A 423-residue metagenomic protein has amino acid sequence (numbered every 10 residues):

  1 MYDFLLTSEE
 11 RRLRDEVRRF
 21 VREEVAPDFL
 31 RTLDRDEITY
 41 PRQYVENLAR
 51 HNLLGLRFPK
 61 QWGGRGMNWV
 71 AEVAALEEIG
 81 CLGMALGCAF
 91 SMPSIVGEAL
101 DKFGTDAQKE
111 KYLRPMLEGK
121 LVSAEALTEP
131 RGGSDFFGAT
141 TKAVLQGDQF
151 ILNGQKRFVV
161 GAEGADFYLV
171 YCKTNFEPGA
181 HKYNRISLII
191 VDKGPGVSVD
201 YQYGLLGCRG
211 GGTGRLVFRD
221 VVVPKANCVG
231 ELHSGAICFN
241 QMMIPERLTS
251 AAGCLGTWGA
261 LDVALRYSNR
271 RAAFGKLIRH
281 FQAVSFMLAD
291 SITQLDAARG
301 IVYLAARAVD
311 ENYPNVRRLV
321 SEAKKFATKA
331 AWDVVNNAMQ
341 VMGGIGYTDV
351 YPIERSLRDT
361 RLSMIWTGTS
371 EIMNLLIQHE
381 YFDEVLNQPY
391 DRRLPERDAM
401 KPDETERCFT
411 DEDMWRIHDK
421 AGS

Functional and structural regions predicted by a protein language model:
M1-A89, K102, K111-E118, V122 (+2 more regions): Amphipathic, small/basic residue-rich leader segments at the start of a protein or domain
Y2-L6, R12-L13, C81-L82, I95 (+6 more regions): Glycine-rich beta->alpha junctions and the first turn(s) of the following alpha-helix
R19, E23, P27, N52 (+5 more regions): Alpha-helix capping/hinge segments and adjacent helical runs
A26-D36, L265, N269-K276, I292-F326 (+1 more regions): C-terminal helix-coil-helix/basic helical segment that borders enzyme active sites and/or dimer interfaces and provides
G87-A107, G133-F136: N-terminal glycine-rich flavin-associated loop
G119-L127, Y171: A short, Trp-centered hydrophobic/proline-enriched beta-strand micro-motif
T141-V144: A structural signal for short hydrophobic beta-strand segments in well-ordered beta-sheet cores
Q149, N153-V199: A short core secondary-structure module
